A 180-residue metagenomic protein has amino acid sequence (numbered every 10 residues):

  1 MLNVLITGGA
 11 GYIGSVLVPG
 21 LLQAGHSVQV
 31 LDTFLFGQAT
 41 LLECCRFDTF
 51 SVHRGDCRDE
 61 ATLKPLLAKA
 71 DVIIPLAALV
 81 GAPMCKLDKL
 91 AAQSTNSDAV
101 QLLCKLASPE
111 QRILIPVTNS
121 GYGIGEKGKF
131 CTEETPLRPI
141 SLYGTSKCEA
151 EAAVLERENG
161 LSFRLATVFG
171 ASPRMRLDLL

Functional and structural regions predicted by a protein language model:
M1-V72, G81: N-terminal Rossmann/SDR dinucleotide-binding element
T7, L31, I73-A77, I113-N119 (+1 more regions): SDR active-site strand-loop-helix element
T40-L42, P83-L90, I124-K129, P173-M175: Conserved catalytic-core motifs of eukaryotic protein kinase domains, centered on the activation segment
R58, G121, V168-G170: Conserved sequence/active-site signature of Rossmann-fold short-chain dehydrogenase/reductase
P75, Q101-L142: Conserved Rossmann-fold NAD(P)-dependent oxidoreductase catalytic core, especially the SDR/UDP-sugar
P83-A99, C131-R138: Short alpha-helical oligomerization interface
I140, A152-L180: NAD(P)-dependent short-chain dehydrogenase/reductase
S146: Active-site helix of classical SDR
